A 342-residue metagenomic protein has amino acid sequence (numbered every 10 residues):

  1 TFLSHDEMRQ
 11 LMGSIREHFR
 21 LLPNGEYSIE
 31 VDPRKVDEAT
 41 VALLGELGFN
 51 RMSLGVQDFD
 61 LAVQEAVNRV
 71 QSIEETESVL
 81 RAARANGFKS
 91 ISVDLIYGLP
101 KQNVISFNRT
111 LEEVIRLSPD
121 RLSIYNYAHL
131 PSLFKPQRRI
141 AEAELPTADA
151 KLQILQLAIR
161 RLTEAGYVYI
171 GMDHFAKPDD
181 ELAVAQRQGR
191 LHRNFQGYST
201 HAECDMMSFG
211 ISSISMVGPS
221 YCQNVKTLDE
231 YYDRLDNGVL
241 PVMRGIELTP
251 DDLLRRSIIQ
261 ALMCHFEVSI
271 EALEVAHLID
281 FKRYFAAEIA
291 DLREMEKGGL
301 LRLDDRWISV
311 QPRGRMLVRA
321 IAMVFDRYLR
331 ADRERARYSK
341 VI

Functional and structural regions predicted by a protein language model:
T1-K282, A336-I342: C-terminal scaffold of the Radical SAM
S14, H18, E294, V324: Solvent-exposed, charged/polar functional surfaces in cytosolic regulatory/catalytic domains
L253, S257, V268, A287-A290 (+2 more regions): Short amphipathic alpha-helical segments
D280-E296: Short amphipathic alpha-helical interaction segments
E296-R306: A short, conserved structural fragment
W307-Q311: Minor-groove-contacting beta-hairpin "wing" of winged helix-turn-helix DNA-binding domains
R313-I342: Short, amphipathic alpha-helical interaction segments positioned at domain boundaries
